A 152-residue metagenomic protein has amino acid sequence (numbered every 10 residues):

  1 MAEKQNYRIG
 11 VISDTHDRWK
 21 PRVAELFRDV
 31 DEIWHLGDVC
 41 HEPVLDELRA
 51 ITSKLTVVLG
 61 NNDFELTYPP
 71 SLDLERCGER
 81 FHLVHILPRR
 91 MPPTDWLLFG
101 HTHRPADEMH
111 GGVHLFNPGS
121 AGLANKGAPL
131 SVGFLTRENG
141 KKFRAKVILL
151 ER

Functional and structural regions predicted by a protein language model:
M1-L55, D63-P70, A128-S131: N-terminal active-site segment of His-dependent metallophosphoesterases
V11-S13, E32-D38, T56-N61, H82-H85 (+2 more regions): Active-site neighborhood of phospho(di)ester-bond hydrolases with catalytic His/Asp-centered motifs
H16-D17, P88, A121, L150: Residue-level signature for short turns and capping positions that connect secondary-structure elements
L48-T52, R76, H110: Short, conserved loop/helix-junction motifs that constitute active-site signature segments in enzyme catalytic cores
K54-P92: Helix-adjacent hinge/juxtasegments
C77-A145: Conserved beta-sheet core of the metallophosphoesterase superfamily
R144-R152: Short, solvent-exposed aromatic-acidic interface loops
